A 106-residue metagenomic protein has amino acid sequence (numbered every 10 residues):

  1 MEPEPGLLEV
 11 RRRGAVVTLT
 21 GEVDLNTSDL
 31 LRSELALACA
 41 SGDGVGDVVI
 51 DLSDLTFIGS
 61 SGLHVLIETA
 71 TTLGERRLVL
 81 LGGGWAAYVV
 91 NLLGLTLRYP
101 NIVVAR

Functional and structural regions predicted by a protein language model:
M1-R106: STAS-like cytosolic regulatory interaction modules
